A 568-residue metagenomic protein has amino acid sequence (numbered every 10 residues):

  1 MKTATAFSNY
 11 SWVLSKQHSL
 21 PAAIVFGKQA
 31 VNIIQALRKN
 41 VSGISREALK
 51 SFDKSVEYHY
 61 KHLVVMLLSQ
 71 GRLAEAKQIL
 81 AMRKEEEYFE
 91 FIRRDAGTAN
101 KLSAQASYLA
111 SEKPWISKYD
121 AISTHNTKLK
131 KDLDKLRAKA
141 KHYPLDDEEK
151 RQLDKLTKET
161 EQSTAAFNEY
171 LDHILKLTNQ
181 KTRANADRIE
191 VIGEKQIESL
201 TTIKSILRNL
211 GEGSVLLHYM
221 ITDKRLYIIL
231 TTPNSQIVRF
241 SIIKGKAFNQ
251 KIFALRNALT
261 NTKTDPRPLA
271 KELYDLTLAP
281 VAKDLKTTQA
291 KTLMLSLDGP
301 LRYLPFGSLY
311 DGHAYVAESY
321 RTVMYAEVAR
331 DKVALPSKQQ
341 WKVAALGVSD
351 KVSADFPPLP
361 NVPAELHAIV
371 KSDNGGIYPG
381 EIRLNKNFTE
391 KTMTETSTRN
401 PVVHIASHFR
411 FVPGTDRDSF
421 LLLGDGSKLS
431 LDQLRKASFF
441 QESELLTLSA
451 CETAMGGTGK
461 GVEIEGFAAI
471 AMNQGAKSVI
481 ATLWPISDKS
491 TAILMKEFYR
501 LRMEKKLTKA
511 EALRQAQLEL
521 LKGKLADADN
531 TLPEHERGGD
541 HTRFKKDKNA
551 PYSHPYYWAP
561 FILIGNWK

Functional and structural regions predicted by a protein language model:
M1, T5-S8, K61: TPR/TPR-like alpha-solenoid signature
S15-A314, P336-A344, D350, N374 (+1 more regions): Amphipathic alpha-helical protein-protein interaction segments
T232-S235, A247, N361-P379, I470-V479: Short helix-loop-beta junction
N234-S235, D298-N361, S372, D432 (+3 more regions): Boundary/activation segment at the start of structured domains
S241-I242, A254, P266, P280 (+3 more regions): A domain-level signal for caspase-like cysteine endopeptidase catalytic cores and their zymogen-processing architecture
A290, T491-K568: An often Trp-containing, charged/polar helix-loop segment at the C-terminal end of enzyme catalytic cores
V328-A334, P401-E497: Catalytic cores of nucleophile-dependent amide-cleaving enzymes
